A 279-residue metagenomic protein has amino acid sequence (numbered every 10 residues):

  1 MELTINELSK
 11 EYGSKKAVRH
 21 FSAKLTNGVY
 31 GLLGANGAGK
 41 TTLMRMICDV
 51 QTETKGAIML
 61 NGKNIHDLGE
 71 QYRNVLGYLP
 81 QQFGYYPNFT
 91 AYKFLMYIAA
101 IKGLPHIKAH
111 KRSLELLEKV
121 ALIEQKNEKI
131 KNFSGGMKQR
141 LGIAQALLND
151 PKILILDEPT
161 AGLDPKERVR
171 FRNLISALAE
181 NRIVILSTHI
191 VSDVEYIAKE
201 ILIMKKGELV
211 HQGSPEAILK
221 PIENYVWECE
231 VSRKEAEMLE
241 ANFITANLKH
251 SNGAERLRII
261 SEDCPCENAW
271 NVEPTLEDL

Functional and structural regions predicted by a protein language model:
C48: Helix-to-loop junction immediately C-terminal to a conserved catalytic motif
G56-D67, Q71-Y72: Conserved ABC transporter NBD signature motif
M96, A100, I107-Q125: Conserved ABC ATPase "signature" region
K129-F133: Conserved ABC ATPase signature
L154-D157: Catalytic Walker B motif of ABC-type/P-loop ATPase nucleotide-binding domains
